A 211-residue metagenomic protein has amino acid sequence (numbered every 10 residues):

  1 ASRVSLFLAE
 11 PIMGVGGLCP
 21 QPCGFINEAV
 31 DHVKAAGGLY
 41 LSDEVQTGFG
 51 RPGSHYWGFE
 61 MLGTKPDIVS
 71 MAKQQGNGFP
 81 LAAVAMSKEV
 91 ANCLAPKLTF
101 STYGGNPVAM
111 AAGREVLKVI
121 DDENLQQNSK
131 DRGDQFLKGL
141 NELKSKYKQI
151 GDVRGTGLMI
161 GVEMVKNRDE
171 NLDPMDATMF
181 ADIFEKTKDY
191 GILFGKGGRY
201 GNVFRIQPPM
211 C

Functional and structural regions predicted by a protein language model:
A1-C211: Conserved N-terminal phosphate-binding loop of PLP-dependent enzymes in the Aspartate aminotransferase
